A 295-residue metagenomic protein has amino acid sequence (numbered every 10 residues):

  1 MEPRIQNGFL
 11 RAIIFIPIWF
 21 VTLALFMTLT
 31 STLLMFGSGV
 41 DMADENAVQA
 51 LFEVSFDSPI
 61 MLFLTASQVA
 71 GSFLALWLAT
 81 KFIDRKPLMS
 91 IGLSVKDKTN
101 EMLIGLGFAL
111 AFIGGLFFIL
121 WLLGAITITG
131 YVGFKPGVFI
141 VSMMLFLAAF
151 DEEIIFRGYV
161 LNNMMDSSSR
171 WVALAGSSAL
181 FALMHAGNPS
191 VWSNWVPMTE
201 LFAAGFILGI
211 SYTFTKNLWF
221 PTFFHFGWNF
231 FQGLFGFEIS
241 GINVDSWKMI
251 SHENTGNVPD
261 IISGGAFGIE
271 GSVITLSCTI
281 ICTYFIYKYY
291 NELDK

Functional and structural regions predicted by a protein language model:
M1-P87, G233-K295: N-terminal, membrane-interfacial amphipathic/helix-forming hydrophobic leader that caps and precedes the first
G8-F9, P87, D97-N100, F134 (+3 more regions): Membrane-helix interface segments
F9-P17, L62-F63, M102-G107, V138-F139 (+4 more regions): Hydrophobic alpha-helical transmembrane segments
L34-F63, F82-I155, L161-D166: Juxtamembrane helix-loop-helix connectors linking adjacent transmembrane helices in multi-pass membrane enzymes
A66-L74, K135-S142, D151, I155 (+2 more regions): Membrane-embedded alpha-helical segments of multi-pass membrane proteins, especially the transmembrane helices
I113-L116, F146-A149, R170-A186, L201-G205: Small-polar-interrupted transmembrane alpha-helices in polytopic inner-membrane proteins
D151-G176, I210-N217: Membrane-interface helix/loop boundary segments of multi-pass membrane proteins
P197-I261: Functionally important transmembrane alpha-helices
